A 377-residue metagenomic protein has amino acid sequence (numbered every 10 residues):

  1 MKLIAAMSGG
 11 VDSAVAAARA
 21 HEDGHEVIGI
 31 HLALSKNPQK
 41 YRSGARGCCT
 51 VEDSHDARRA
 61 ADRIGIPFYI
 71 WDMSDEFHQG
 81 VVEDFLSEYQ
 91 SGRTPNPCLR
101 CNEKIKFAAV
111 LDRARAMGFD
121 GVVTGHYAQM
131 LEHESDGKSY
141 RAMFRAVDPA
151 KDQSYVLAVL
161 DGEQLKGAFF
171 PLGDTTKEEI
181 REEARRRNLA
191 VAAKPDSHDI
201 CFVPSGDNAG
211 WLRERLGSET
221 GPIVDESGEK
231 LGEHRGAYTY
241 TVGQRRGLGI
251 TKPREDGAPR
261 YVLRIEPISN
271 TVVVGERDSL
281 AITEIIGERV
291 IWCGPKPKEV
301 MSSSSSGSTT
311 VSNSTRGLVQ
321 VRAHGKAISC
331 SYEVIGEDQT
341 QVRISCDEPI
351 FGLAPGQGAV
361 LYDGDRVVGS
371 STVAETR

Functional and structural regions predicted by a protein language model:
M1-A158, F169, E178-E179, R185 (+1 more regions): ATP-dependent adenylation/nucleotidyltransferase module used to activate substrates
V11, V123-M130, E134-R377: AMP-forming adenylation/ATP pyrophosphatase catalytic core
